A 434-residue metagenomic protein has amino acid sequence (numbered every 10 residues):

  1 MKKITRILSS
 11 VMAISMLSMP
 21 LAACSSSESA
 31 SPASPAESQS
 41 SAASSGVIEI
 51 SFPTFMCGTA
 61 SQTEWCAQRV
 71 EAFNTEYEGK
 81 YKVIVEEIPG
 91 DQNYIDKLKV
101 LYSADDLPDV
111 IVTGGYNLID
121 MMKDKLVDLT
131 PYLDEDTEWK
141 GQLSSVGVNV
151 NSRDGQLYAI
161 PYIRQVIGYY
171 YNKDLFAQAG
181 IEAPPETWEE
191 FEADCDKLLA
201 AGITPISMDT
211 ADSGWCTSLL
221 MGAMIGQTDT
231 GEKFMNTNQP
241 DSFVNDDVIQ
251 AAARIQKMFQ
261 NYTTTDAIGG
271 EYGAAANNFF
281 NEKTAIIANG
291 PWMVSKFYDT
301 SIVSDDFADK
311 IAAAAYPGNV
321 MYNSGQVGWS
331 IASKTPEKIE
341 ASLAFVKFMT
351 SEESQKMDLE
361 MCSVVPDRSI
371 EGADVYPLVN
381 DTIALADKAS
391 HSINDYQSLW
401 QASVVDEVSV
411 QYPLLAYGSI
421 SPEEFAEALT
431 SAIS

Functional and structural regions predicted by a protein language model:
M1-S51, T75, E427-S434: Short, low-complexity disordered leader/linker segments with a strong preference for bacterial N-terminal type II
I48, T75-G79, Q178-A179, Q260-N261 (+1 more regions): Extracytoplasmic/periplasmic substrate-recognition and gating elements
E76-Q142, A177-A179, A183-E186, N278 (+2 more regions): Extracytoplasmic "Venus flytrap"/periplasmic binding protein-like
K99-V100, P108-D109, E138-L175, T204-M208 (+2 more regions): A structural signal for short loop-to-beta-strand junctions that line the ligand-binding cleft of periplasmic/secreted
G114-I167, E192, L219-G222, A308-A312 (+2 more regions): Hinge/lid segment of periplasmic solute-binding proteins
V150, A308-A314, L359-L414: Long, aromatic- and glycine/proline-rich binding clefts that accommodate carbohydrate-like moieties
R153-Y162, I167, E192-P240, T284: Extracytoplasmic/periplasmic solute-binding protein
C195-K197, T237-I268: Glycine-centered hinge/linker elements that transmit conformational signals in sensory and ligand-binding systems
